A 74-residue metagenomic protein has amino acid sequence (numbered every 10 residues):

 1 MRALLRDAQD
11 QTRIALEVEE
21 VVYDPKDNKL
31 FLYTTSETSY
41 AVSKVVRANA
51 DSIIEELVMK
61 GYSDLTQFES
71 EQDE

Functional and structural regions predicted by a protein language model:
R2-K29: N-terminal acidic leader/helix
L5, V22, T35, Q67 (+1 more regions): Intrinsically disordered, low-complexity regulatory regions of eukaryotic regulatory proteins
Q9, L32-T35, S63: Low-complexity intrinsically disordered segments
I14, S36-Y40, F68: Serine/threonine-rich, low-complexity intrinsically disordered segments
E20-I54: Acidic, low-complexity, intrinsically disordered interaction modules
S43-E74: Mixed-charge, Lys/Arg-enriched low-complexity segments
